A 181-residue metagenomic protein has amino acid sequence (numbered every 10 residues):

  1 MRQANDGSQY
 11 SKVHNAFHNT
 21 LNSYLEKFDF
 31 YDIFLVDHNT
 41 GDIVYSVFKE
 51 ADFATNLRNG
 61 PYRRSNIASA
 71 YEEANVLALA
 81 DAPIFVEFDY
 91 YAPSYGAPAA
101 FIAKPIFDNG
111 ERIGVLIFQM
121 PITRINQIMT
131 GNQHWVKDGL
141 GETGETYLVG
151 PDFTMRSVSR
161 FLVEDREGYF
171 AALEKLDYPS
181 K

Functional and structural regions predicted by a protein language model:
M1-N5, S159: Alpha-helical transmembrane helix bundles of large polytopic membrane transport and channel proteins
G7-Y10, H14-M120, Q127: Extracytoplasmic/periplasmic ligand-binding sensor regions of membrane-associated signaling proteins
V47-L77, N109, R124-K181: Intrinsic low-complexity, intrinsically disordered coil/linker regions enriched in small/polar and charged residues
